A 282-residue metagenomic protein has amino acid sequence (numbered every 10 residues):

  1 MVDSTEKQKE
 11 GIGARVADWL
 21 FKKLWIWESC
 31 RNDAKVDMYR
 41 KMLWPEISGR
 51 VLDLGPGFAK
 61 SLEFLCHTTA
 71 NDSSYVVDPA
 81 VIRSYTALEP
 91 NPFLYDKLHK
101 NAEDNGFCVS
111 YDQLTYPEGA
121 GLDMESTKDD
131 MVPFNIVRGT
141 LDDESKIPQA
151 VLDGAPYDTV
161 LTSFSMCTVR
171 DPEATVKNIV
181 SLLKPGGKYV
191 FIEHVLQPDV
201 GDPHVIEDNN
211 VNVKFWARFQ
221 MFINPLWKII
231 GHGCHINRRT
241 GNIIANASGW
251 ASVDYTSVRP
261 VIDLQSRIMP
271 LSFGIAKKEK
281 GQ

Functional and structural regions predicted by a protein language model:
V2-L43: Class I SAM-dependent methyltransferase Rossmann-like catalytic core, especially the SAM/SAH-binding loop
W19-S29, I192-I268: C-terminal alpha-helical "lid/dimerization" subdomain adjacent to the S-adenosyl-L-methionine
W44-P45, G154, V176: A short, aliphatic-rich alpha-helical micro-motif
R50-K146: Class I SAM-dependent methyltransferase SAM/SAH-binding core
D142-V160: A short acidic, Gly/Pro-enriched loop at the edge of an enzyme's catalytic core that lines a small-molecule cofactor
D158-D171: A short SAM/SAH-binding and catalytic strip from SAM-dependent methyltransferases
E173-P185: A short glycine-rich, Lys/Arg-flanked "PGG" loop and its adjoining helix->strand segment in the class I
L271-Q282: C-terminal lobe and adjacent flexible extensions of AdoMet/dcAdoMet transferase-like proteins
